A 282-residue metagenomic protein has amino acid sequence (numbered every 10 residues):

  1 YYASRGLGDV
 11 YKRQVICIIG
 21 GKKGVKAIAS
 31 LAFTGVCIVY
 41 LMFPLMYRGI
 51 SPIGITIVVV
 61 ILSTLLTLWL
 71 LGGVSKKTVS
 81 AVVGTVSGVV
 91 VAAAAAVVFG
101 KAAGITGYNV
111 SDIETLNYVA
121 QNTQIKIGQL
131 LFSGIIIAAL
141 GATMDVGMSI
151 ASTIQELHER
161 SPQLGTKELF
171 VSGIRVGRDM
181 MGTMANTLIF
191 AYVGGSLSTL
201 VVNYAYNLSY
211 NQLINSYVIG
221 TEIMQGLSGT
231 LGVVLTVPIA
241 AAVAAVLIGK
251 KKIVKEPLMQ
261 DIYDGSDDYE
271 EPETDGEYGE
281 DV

Functional and structural regions predicted by a protein language model:
Y1-Y11: Single conserved hydrophobic/aromatic residue that forms the stacking wall/gate of nucleotide- or nucleobase-binding
S4-R5, G49-I50, T64, T106 (+2 more regions): Mature, Sec-exported extracytoplasmic domains of Gram-positive
V10, V193, T199-V282: Hydrophobic alpha-helical transmembrane segments of membrane transport and translocation systems, primarily multi-pass
R13-Y118, G128-I135: Transmembrane alpha-helical segments that form the functional core of multipass membrane systems
I18-K22, P44-Y47, L68, A102-I105 (+7 more regions): Conserved, well-folded catalytic cores of nucleic-acid-processing and energy-transducing macromolecular machines
K26-A27, K77, V97, M148-E156 (+3 more regions): Short helix-terminus and kink motifs of transmembrane alpha helices, predominantly at the cytoplasmic interface
I28, A151-K167, K250-G265: Cytoplasmic juxtamembrane regions at transmembrane-helix boundaries
T85-I219, I223, L227-S228: Generic detector of multi-pass transmembrane helix bundles and their immediately adjacent loops in polytopic membrane
